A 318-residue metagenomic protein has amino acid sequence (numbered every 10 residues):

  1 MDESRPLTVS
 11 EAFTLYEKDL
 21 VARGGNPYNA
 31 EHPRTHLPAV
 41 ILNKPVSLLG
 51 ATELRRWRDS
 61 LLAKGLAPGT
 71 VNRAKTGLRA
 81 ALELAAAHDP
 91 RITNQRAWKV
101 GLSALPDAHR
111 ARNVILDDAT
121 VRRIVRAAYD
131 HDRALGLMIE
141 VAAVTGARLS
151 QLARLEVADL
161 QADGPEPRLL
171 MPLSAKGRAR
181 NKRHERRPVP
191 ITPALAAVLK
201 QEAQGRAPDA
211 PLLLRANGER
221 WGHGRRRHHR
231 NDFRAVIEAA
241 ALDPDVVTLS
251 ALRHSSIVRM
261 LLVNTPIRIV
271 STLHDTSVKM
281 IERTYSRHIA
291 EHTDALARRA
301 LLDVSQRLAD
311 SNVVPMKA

Functional and structural regions predicted by a protein language model:
L7-G65, A81-E83, A235-E238: Basic/aromatic-enriched alpha-helical hairpins
P68, N72-T76, A87, T93-L149 (+3 more regions): Basic, Lys/Arg- and aromatic-enriched nucleic-acid-binding interface segment
K99, S103, T120-R123, R154-Q201: Conserved tyrosine-mediated DNA breakage-rejoining catalytic core shared by Y-recombinases
I115, L173-G177, H274-R299: Catalytic-site neighborhood detector that most strongly recognizes the C-terminal catalytic loop/helix of tyrosine
A127, R187, R283-A318: DNA/chromatin major-groove-contacting recognition/catalytic segments
E140, V144-Q151, A251-S277, E291: C-terminal catalytic core of tyrosine-transesterase DNA break-rejoin enzymes
D159-E166, V246, T265-T284: Short, polar N-cap/turn motifs at the start of nucleic acid-interacting alpha helices
R178-K200, D209-A235: C-terminal catalytic core of Y-nucleophile DNA break-rejoin enzymes
